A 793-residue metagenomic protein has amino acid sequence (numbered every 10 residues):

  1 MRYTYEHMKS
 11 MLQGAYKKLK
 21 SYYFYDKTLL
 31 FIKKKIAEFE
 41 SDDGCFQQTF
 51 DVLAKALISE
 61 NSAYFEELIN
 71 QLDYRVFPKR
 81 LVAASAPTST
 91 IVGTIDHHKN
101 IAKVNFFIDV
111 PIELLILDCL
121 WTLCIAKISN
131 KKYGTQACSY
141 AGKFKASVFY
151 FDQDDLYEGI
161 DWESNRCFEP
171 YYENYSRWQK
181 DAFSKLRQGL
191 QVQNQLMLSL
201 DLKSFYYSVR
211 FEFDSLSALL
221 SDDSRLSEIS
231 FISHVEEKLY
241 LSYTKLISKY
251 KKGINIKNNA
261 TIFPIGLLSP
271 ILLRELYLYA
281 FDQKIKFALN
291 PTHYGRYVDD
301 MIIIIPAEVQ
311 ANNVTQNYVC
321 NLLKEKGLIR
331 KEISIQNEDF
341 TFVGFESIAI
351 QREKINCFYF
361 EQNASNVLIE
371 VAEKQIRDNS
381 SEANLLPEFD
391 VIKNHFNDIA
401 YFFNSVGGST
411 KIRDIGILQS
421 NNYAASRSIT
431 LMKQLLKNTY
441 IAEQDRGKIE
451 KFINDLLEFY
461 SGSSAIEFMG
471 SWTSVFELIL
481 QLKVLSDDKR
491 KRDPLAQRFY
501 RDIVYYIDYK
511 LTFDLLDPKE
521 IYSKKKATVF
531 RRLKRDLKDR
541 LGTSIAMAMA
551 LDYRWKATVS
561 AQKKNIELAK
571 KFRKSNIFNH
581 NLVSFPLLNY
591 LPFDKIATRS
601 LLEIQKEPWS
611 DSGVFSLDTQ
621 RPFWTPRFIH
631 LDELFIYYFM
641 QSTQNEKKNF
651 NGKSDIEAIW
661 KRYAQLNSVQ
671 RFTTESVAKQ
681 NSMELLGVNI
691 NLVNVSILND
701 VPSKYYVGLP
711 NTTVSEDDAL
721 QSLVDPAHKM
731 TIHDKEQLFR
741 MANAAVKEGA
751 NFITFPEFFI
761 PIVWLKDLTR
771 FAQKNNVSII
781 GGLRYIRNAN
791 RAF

Functional and structural regions predicted by a protein language model:
M1-I232, I256-K257, N313, L511-T512 (+1 more regions): Conserved two-metal-ion catalytic palm core of "right-hand" nucleic acid polymerases, unifying RNA-dependent RNA
K20, K27-F46, V677-F752, F759: N-terminal, active-site-proximal structural segment of metallo-dependent hydrolase catalytic domains
D109, I303-A307, E361: Short beta-strand-to-loop capping motifs
E113, L117, S269-L278, D445 (+2 more regions): Phosphate/oxyanion-binding active-site loops and adjacent basic polyanion-contact surfaces
F183-V298, I304-V314, A349, D414-K571 (+1 more regions): Conserved polymerase palm-domain catalytic core
V309-S461: C-terminal polymerase-core module
I521-N691, L698: Charge-dense, extended regions
E757-F793: Catalytic-core segment of enzymes that process non-peptidic bonds
